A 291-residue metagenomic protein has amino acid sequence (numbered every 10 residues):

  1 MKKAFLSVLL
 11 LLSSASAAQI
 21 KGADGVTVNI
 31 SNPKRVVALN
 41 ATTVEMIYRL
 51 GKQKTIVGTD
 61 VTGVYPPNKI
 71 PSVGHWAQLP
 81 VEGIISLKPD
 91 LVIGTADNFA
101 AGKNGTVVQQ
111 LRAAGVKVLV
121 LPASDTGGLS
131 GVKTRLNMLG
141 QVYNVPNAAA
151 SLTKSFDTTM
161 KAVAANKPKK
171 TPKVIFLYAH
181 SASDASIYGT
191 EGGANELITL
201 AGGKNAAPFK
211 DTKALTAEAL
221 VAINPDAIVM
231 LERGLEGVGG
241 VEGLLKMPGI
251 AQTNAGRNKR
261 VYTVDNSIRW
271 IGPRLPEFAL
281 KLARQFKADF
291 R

Functional and structural regions predicted by a protein language model:
K3-V8, L12-V44, V142-L177, R284-R291: Bacterial Sec-exported substrate-binding components of ABC uptake systems
K21-A23, P71-E82, K210-A217: Short helix-initiation/N-cap motifs at beta->coil->alpha
R35-L87, L91-G102: A short, structured surface patch at a secondary-structure boundary
N40, A96-D97, A123, K210 (+2 more regions): Short secondary-structure boundary segments
D60-P67, A185-K213: Alpha-helical, coiled-coil/dimerization segments enriched in small aliphatic residues
V81-G94, A217-R233: Proline-aspartate-enriched helix->loop->beta-strand connector
A100-T106, V120-M138, T171-G193, E236-G239: Extracytoplasmic ligand-binding site segments that recognize negatively charged/polar headgroups
G127-Q141, A150, I223, M230-R291: Structured C-terminal subdomain patch of bacterial secreted/periplasmic proteins
